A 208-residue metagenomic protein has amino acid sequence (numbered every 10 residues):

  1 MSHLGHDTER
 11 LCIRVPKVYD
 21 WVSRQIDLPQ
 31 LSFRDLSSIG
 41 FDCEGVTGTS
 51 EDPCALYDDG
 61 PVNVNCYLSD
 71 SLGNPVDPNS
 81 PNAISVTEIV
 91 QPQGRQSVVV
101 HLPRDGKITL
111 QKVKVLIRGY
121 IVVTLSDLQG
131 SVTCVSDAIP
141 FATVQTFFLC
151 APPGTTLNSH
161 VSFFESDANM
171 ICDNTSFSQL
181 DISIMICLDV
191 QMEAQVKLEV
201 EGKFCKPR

Functional and structural regions predicted by a protein language model:
M1-R208: Viral structural modules
